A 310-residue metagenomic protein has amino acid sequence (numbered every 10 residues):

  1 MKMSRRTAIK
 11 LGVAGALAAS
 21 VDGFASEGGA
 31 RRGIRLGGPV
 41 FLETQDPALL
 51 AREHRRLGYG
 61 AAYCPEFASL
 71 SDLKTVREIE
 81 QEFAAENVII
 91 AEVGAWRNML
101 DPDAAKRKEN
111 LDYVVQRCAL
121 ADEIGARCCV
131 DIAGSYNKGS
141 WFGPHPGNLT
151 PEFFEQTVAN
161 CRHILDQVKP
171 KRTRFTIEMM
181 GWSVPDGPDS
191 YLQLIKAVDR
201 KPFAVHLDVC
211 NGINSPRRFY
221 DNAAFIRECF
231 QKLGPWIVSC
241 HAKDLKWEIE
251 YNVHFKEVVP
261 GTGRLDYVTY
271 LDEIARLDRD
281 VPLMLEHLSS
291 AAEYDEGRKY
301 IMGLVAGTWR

Functional and structural regions predicted by a protein language model:
M1-A16: N-terminal secretory signal peptides and thylakoid transit peptides that target proteins across membranes
V13-A18, A85, A104-V205: Active-site acidic/histidine proton-transfer and metal-coordination neighborhood in alpha/beta enzyme cores
D22-D46, E53: C-terminal segment of N-terminal export signals and the immediately downstream linker at the start of the mature
G29-R31, A51-R56, S71-A91, A119-G125 (+4 more regions): Acidic (Asp/Glu)-rich catalytic clusters
I34-P39, A62-C64, I90-A95, C129-D131 (+4 more regions): Hydrophobic faces of well-ordered beta-strands that scaffold small-molecule active sites in alpha/beta enzyme cores
V40-A48, P65-V76, N98-P102, N137 (+5 more regions): Acidic-and-aromatic substrate-binding clefts and catalytic sites of carbohydrate-active enzymes
E43-H54, E109-C118, N222-F230: Short, acidic/polar
V93, A159-V259, R264: Acidic/histidine-rich catalytic cores of soluble enzymes
